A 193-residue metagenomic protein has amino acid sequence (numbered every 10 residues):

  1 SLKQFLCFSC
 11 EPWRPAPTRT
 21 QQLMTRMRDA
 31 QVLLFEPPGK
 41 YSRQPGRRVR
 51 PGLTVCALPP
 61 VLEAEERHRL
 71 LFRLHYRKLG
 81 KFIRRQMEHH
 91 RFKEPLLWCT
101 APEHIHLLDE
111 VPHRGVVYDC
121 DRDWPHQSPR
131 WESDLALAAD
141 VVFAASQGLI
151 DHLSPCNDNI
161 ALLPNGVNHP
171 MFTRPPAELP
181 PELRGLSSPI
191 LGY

Functional and structural regions predicted by a protein language model:
S1-Q44: N-terminal subdomain of nucleotide-sugar transferases
V32, L96-C99, D109-W124: Active-site proximal beta-strand in glycosyltransferases
L33, A139-S146, A161, G192: A short beta-strand/loop micro-motif in the catalytic core of glycosyltransferases that engages the nucleotide-sugar
F35-P37, C99-A101, A144-S146, N165: Replace "coordinates the UDP/GDP/TDP-sugar" with "coordinates nucleotide-activated sugar donors
Y41-F92: A conserved catalytic-core segment of Leloir-type glycosyltransferases
K81-R85, D109, D123-A145, L149-L153: Membrane-proximal helix-turn-helix segments that form the acceptor-binding/catalytic region of lipid-linked
G148, G166, P175: Carbohydrate-associated surface elements
E182-Y193: Conserved donor-binding/catalytic core segment of Leloir-type glycosyltransferases
